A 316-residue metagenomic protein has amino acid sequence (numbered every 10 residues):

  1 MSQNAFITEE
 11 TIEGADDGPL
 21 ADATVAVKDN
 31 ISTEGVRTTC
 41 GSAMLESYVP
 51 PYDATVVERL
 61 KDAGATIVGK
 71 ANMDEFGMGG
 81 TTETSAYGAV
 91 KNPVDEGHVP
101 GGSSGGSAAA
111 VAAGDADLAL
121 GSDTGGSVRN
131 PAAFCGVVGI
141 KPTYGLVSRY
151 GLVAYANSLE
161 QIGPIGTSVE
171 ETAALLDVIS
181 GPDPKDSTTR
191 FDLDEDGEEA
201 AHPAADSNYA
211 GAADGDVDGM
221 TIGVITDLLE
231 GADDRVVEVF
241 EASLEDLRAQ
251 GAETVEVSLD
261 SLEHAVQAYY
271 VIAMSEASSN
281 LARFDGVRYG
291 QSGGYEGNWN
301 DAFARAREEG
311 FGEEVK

Functional and structural regions predicted by a protein language model:
M1-V49, A54, F76-M78: Short, well-ordered alpha-helical
A5-E13, K141-E238, D301: A short helix-breaking turn/cap at a secondary-structure junction
A21-I31, R59-A63, V68-K70: Acidic-leg catalytic submotif of subtilisin-like serine proteases
D22-C40, G219, S275-K316: Short helix-loop capping/hinge segments that flank enzyme active sites or metal/cofactor-binding pockets
K61-I179, D183-P184: Short glycine/serine-rich loop segments
P184-R190, R248-S261: Flexible, glycine/charged-enriched surface loops at secondary-structure junctions
R235-V257, G290-S292: Acyltransferase
